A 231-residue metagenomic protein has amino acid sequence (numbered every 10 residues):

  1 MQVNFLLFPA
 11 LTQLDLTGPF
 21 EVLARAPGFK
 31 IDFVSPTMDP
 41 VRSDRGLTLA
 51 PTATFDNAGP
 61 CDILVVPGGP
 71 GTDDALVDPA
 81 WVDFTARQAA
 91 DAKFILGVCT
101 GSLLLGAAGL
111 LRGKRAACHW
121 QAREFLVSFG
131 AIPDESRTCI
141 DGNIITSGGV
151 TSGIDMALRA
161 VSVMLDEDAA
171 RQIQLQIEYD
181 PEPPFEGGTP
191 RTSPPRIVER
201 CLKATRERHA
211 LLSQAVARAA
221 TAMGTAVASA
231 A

Functional and structural regions predicted by a protein language model:
M1-I95, L103-A107, R123-F125, P133-D134 (+1 more regions): Extended, subdomain-level signal for the structured scaffold at the beginning of enzyme domains
I95-L96, A117, D134, I145: Structural detector of well-ordered beta-strand residues that form the stable sheet scaffold of enzyme domains
S102, T146-L158: Active-site-proximal catalytic alpha-helix in oxidoreductases
L111-T138: A conserved active-site-flanking secondary-structure segment within enzyme catalytic domains
A117, Q121, S152-D155, D168: Generic recognition of short, well-ordered alpha-helical interface segments
E135-V150: Amphipathic alpha-helical segments enriched in hydrophobic/aromatic residues interleaved with Lys/Arg
